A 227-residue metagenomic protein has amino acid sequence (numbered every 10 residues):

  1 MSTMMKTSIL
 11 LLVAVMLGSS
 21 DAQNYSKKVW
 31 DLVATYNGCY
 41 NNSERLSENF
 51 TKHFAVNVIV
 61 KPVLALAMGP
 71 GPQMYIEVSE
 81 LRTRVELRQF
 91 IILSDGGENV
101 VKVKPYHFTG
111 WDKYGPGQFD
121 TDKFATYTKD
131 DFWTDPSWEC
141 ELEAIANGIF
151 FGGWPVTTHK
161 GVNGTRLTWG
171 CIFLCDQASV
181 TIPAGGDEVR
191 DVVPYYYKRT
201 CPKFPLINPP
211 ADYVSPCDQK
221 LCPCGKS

Functional and structural regions predicted by a protein language model:
M1-T3: N-terminal secretory signal peptides that target proteins for export/translocation
M5-A22: Cleavable N-terminal signal peptides of Sec/SRP-targeted secreted and luminal proteins
K6, Q23-A55, V63-L66, Q73-S227: Calycin-type beta-barrel ligand-binding domains and close structural analogs
I59: Conserved ATP-binding subdomain of kinase catalytic cores across diverse folds
